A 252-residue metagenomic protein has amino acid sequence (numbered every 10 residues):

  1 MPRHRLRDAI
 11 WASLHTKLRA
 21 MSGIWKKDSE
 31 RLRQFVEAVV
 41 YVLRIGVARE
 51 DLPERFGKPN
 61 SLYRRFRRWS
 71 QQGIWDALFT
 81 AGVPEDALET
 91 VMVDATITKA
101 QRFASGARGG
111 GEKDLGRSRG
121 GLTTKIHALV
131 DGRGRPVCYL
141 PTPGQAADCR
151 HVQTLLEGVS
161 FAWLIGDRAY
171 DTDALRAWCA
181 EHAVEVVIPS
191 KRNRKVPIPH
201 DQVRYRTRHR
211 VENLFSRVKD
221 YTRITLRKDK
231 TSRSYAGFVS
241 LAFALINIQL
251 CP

Functional and structural regions predicted by a protein language model:
M1-P252: Short alpha-helical elements
